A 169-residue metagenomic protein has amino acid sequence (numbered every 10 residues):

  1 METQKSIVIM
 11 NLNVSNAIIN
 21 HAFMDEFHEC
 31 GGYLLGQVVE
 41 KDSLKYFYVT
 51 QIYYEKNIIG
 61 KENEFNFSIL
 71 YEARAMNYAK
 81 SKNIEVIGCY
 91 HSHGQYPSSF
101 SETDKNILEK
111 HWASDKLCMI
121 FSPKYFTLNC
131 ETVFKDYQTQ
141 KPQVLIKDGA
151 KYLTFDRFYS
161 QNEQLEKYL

Functional and structural regions predicted by a protein language model:
M1-V86, Q95-L169: Conserved beta-strand-loop surface patch within small alpha/beta domains used for substrate/adaptor or ligand engagement
S92: Residue-level "edge-of-site" marker
